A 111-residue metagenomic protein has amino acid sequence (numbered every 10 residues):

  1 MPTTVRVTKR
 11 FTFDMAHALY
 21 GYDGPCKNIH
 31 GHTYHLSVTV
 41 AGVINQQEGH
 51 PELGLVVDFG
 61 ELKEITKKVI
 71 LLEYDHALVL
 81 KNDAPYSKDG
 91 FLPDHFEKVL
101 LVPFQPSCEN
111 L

Functional and structural regions predicted by a protein language model:
M1-L111: Charge-rich, low-complexity N-terminal segments
